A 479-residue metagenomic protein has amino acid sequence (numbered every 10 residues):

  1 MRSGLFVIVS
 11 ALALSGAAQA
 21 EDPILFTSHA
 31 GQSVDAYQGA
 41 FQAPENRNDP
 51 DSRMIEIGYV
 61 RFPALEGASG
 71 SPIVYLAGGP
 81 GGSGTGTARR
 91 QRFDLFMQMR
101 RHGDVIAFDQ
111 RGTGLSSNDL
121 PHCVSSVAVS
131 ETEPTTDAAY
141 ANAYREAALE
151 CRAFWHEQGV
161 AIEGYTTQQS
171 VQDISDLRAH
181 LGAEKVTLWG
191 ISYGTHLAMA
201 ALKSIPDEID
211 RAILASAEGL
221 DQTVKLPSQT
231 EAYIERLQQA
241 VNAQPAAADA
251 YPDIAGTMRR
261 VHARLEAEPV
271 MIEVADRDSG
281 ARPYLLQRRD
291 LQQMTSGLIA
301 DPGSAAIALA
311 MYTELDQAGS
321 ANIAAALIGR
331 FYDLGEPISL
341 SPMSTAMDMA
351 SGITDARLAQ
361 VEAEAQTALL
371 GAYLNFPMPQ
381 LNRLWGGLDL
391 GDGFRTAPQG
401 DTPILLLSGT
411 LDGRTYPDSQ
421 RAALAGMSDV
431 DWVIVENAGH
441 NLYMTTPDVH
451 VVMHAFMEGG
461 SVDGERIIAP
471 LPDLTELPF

Functional and structural regions predicted by a protein language model:
M1-F6: Bacterial N-terminal signal peptides that target proteins for export
V7-S15: Bacterial N-terminal signal peptides
G16-A20: Sec/Tat signal peptide C-region and signal peptidase I cleavage site
E21-R288, A346-F479: Gly/Pro-rich cap/lid or specificity-loop segments adjacent to the active site
E218-R236, M311-Y312, S320-D333: Flexible "cap/lid" loop of the alpha/beta hydrolase fold
E273-Q293, I299-G303, L334-P342: Structural motif
I299-T313, Q317, T354-A359, L390: Short helix-capping/linker segments at secondary-structure and domain boundaries
A321-R357: Long, low-complexity segments enriched in small/aliphatic residues
